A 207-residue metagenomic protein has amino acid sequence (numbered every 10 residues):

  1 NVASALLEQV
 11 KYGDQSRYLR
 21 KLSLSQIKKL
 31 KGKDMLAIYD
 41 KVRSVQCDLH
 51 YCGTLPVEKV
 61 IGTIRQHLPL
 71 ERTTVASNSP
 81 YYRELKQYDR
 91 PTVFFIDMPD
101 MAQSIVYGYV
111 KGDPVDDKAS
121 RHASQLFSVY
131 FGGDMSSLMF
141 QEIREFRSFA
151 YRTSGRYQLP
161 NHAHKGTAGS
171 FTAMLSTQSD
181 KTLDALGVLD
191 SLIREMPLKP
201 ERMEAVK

Functional and structural regions predicted by a protein language model:
N1-L6, E84-Q103, R144-S154, K199-K207: Short acidic/His-enriched helical or mixed secondary-structure segments at domain edges of catalytic enzymes and some
N1-N78, R152-K207: Charge-rich, well-structured scaffold segments of protease-associated domains
A76-E142, M174: His/Glu-based metal-binding/catalytic segments typifying zinc-dependent metallopeptidases
F131-M135, M139, R144-R152, S191-E201: Hydrophobic alpha-helix feature that most strongly marks membrane-spanning transmembrane helices and their immediate
